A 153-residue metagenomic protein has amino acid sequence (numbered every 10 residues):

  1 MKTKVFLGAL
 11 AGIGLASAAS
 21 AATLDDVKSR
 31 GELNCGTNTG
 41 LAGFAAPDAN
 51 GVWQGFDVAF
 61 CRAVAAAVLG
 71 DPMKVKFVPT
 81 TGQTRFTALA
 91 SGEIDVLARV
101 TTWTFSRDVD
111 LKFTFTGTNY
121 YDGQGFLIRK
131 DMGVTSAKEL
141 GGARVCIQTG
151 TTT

Functional and structural regions predicted by a protein language model:
M1-L7: Bacterial N-terminal signal peptides that target proteins for export
G8-A9, A19, V27: Cleavable N-terminal signal peptides
L15-A21: Sec/Tat signal peptide C-region and signal peptidase I cleavage site
E32-F56: Short glycine-rich His-centered loop
N34-N38, L127, C146: Short, well-ordered beta-strand segments
A46-V52, V75, R85, G142-I147: Second-shell loop/turn segments in exported
R62, A66, K74-E139: Acidic, polar ligand-binding/catalytic clefts
I147-T153: Secondary-structure junction motif
